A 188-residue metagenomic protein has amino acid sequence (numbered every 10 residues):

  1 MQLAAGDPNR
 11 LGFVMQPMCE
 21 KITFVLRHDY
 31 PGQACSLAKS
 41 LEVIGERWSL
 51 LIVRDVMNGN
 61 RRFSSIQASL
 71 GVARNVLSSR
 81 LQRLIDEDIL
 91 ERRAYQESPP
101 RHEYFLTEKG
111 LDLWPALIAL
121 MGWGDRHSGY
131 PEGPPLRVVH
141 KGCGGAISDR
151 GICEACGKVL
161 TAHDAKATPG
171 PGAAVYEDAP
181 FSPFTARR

Functional and structural regions predicted by a protein language model:
M1-K21, D125-R188: C-terminal regulatory/oligomerization modules of transcriptional regulators
R10-F24, Q67-R80: Membrane-interacting alpha-helical segments
E20-L41: Short, Lys/Arg-enriched N-terminal segment that forms or immediately precedes the first helix of a structured domain
C35-V76, R188: N-terminal helix-turn-helix DNA-binding core of bacterial DNA-binding proteins
G45, Q96-A119: Basic, amphipathic "hinge/linker" alpha-helix immediately C-terminal to the N-terminal HTH DNA-binding motif
L50, E87, A116-H127: Alpha-helical linker/hinge and terminal dimerization helices associated with HTH transcriptional regulators
F63-Y95, P99: Canonical helix-turn-helix DNA-binding module
S69, E103-F105, R137-V139: Short aromatic/hydrophobic contact patches that present stacked aromatics for nucleic-acid/ligand binding
